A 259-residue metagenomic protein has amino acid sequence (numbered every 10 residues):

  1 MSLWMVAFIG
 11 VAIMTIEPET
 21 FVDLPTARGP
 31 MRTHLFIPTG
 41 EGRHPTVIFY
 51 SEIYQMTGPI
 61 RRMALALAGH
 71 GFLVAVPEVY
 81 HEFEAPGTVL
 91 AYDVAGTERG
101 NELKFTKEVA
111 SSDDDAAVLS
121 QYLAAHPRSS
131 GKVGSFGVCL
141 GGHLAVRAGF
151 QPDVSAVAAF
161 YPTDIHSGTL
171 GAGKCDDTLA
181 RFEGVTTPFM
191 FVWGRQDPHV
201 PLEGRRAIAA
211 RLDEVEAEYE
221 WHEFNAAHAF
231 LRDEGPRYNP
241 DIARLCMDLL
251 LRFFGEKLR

Functional and structural regions predicted by a protein language model:
S2-R259: N-terminal cap/leader regions of alpha/beta-hydrolase-fold enzymes, predominantly small-molecule hydrolases
